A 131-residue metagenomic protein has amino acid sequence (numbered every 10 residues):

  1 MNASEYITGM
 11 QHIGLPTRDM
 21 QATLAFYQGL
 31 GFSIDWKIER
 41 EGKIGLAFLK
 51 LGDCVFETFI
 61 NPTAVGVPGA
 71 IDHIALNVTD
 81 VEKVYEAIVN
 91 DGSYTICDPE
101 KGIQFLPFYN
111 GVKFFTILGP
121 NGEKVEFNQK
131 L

Functional and structural regions predicted by a protein language model:
M1-Q21, D72-I74, N128-L131: N-terminal beta-strand motif that seeds the catalytic metal site of vicinal oxygen chelate
I7, L15-V55: Core segments of cupin and vicinal oxygen chelate
T17-M20, I74-N121: Vicinal oxygen chelate
K37, D98-P99, F127: Residue-level detector of high-confidence beta-strand sites
K37, G45-A47, D72, G111-F115: Short beta-strand micro-motifs in enzyme catalytic cores
F48-C54, I117-P120, K130: Active-site beta-strand termini and strand-to-loop segments that position acidic
